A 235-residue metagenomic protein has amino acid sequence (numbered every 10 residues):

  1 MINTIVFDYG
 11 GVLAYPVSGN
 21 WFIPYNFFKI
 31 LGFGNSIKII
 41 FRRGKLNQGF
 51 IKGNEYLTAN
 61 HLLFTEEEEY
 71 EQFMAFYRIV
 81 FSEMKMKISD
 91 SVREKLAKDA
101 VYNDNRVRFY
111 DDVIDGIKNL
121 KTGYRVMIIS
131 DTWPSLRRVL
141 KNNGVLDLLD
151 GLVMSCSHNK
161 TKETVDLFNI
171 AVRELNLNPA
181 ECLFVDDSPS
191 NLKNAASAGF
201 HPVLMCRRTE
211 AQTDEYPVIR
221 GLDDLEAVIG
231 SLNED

Functional and structural regions predicted by a protein language model:
M1-F7, K87-S89, I114, K118 (+1 more regions): Asp-based, Mg2+/Mn2+-dependent phosphohydrolase catalytic module
M1-I51: Active-site neighborhood of HAD-like aspartate-dependent phosphohydrolases
P16-S18, D112, T132: Acidic donor-diphosphate engagement hotspot in glycosyltransferases and nucleotidyltransferases that stabilizes
I23-I30, A75-V80, S135: A general alpha-helix detector
K38-I51, D90-V101, F200: Short, well-structured alpha-helical segments
K52-A97: A metal-dependent, Asp-based hydrolase signature
N54-E68, D104-D111, D166, F200-H201: Short amphipathic alpha-helical segments at helix boundaries and their inter-helical linkers
E71, I88-D90, K98-M127, V165: Short, acidic loop-to-helix structural element flanking the phosphoryl-transfer center in phosphate-processing enzymes
